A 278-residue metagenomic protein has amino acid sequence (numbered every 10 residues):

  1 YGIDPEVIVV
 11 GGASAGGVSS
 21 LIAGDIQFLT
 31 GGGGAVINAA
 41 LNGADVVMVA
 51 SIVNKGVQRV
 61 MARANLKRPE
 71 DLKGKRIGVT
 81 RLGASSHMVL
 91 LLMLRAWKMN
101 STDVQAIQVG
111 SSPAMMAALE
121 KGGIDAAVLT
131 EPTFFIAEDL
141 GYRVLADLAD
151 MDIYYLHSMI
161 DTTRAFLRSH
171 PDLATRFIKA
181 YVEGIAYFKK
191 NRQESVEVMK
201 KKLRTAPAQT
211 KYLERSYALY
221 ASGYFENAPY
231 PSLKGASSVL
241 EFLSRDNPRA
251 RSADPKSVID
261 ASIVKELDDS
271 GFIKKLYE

Functional and structural regions predicted by a protein language model:
Y1-K121, D125-E131, V144-L148, I153-Y154: Short, glycine-/small- and polar/acidic-enriched structural segments that line small-molecule recognition paths
G34, P113-T205: Pocket-lining segment of extracytoplasmic ligand-binding domains
I37, L91, F135-E138, I178 (+1 more regions): Predominant activation on well-ordered alpha-helical scaffold segments within soluble catalytic domains
A40, R95, E138, K201 (+1 more regions): Short polybasic/polar patches that bind polyanions
S85-N100, V104, K179-Y212, S257 (+1 more regions): Ligand-binding clefts/hinges and TM-proximal coupling segments of bilobed small-molecule sensing domains
R168-S252: Secondary-structure end/capping motifs
L240-E278: Conserved C-terminal helix/tail region of periplasmic/extracytoplasmic solute-binding proteins
